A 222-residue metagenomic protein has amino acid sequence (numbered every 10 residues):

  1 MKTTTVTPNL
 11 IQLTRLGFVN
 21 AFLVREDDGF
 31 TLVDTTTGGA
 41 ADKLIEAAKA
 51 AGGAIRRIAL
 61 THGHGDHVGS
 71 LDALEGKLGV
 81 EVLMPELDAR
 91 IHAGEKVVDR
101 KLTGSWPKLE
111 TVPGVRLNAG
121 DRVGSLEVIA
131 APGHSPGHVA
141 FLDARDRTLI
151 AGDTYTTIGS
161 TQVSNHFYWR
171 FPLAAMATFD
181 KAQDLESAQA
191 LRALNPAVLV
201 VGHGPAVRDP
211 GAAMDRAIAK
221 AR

Functional and structural regions predicted by a protein language model:
M1-A50, F141-D153, T157: Conserved beta-strand hairpin/beta-sheet module of binuclear metal-dependent hydrolase folds, prominently
P8-L13, T35-T37, I58-T61, L126-I129 (+1 more regions): Short, flexible loop segments at the rims of nucleotide/cofactor-binding pockets, characterized by
N9, V24, D34, L44 (+8 more regions): Divalent metal-coordination and catalytic microenvironments
T31-V33, A59, V82, T148-I150 (+1 more regions): Residue-level marker for buried hydrophobic side chains located in beta-strands that build the well-ordered beta-sheet
G38, E127-A130, P136-A212: Metallo-beta-lactamase
A40-D42, E46-V123, A219: Active-site HxH/HxHxD metal-binding segment of metal-dependent hydrolases
R208-R222: Binuclear metal-ion centers of metallo-dependent hydrolases, dominated by the metallo-beta-lactamase
